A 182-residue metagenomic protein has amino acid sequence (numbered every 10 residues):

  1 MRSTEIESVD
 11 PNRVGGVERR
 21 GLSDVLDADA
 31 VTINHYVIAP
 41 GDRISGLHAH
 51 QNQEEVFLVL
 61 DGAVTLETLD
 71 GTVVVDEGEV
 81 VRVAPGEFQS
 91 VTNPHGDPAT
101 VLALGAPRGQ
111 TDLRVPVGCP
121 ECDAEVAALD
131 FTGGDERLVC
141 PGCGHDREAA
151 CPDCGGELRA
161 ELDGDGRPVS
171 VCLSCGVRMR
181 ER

Functional and structural regions predicted by a protein language model:
M1-T32, P40, V117-G118, A150 (+2 more regions): A short, N-terminal "cap"/entry segment at the start of jelly-roll beta-barrel domains of the cupin/DSBH fold
A28-A30, D42-E55: A short beta-loop-beta micro-motif enriched in histidine and acidic residues
I33-H35, V56, V80-R82: Conserved hydrophobic/aromatic beta-strand scaffold that supports enzyme active sites
V37-I38, A49-T68: Short, conserved beta-strand element in jelly-roll/cupin
L69-F88: Short acidic-glycine-tyrosine-enriched beta hairpin
T92-H95: Asparagine-centered strand-capping/turn motif at beta-strand->loop junctions
D97, L104-R182: Cys/His-clustered metal-coordination modules, chiefly Zn-binding fingers
